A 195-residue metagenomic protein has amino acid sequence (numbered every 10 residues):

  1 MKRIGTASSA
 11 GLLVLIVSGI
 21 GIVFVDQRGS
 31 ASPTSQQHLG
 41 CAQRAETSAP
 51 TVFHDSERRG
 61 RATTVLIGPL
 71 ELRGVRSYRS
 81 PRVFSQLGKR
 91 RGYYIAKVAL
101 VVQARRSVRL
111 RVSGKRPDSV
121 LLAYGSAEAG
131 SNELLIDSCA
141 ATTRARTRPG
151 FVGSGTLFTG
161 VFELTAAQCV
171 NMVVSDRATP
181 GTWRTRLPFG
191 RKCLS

Functional and structural regions predicted by a protein language model:
M1-L13: N-terminal export and membrane-targeting signals
L12-I20: Hydrophobic core
G21-S195: Non-catalytic macromolecular-recognition regions in eukaryotic signaling proteins
